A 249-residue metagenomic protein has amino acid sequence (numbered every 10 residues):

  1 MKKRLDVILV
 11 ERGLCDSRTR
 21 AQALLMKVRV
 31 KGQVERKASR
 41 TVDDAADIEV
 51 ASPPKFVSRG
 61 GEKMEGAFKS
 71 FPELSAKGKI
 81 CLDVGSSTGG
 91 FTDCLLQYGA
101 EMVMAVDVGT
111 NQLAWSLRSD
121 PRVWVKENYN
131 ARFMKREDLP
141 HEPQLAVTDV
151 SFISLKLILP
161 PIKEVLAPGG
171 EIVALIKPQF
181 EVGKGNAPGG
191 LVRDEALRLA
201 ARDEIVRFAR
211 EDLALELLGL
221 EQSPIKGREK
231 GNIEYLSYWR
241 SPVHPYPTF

Functional and structural regions predicted by a protein language model:
K3, L14-S70: S4-like RNA-binding module at protein N-termini
A76-S87: Conserved class I S-adenosyl-L-methionine
K79, C94-M102: Conserved S-adenosyl-L-methionine
S87-T92, G109: Residues at the N-terminus of the alpha-helix immediately C-terminal to the conserved SAM/SAH-binding loop
M104-L157: S-adenosyl-L-methionine
K156-E171: A short glycine-rich, Lys/Arg-flanked "PGG" loop and its adjoining helix->strand segment in the class I
G169-V182: Conserved beta-strand signature within the Rossmann-like core of class I S-adenosyl-L-methionine
I225-F249: Core SAM-dependent methyltransferase catalytic element
